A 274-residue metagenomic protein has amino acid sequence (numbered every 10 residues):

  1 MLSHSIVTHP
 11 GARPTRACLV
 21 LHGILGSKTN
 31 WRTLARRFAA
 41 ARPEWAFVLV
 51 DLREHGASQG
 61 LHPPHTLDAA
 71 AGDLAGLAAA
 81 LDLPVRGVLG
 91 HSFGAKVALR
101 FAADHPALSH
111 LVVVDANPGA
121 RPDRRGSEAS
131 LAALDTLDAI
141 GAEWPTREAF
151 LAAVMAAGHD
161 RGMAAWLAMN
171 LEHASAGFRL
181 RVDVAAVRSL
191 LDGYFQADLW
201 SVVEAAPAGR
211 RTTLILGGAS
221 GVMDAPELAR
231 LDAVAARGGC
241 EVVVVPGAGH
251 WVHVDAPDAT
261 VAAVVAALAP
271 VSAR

Functional and structural regions predicted by a protein language model:
S5, H9, R32-L89, F93 (+1 more regions): Active-site loop/oxyanion-hole signature of alpha/beta-hydrolase fold enzymes
L19-G23, L216: The conserved beta1-alpha1 loop
G23-G26, S92: Active-site glycine-rich loops that stabilize anionic/oxyanionic intermediates across multiple enzyme folds
L25, L52-G56, P118, G249-V252: Alpha/beta-hydrolase active-site loop signature
L99-A103, L108-W144, D224: Flexible "cap/lid" loop of the alpha/beta hydrolase fold
A142-F195: Conserved alpha/beta-hydrolase catalytic His-Asp/Glu region
S175-A235, E241-V244: Conserved serine/cysteine hydrolase catalytic core
V245-P257, V261: Catalytic histidine-centered segment of alpha/beta-hydrolase-like enzymes
